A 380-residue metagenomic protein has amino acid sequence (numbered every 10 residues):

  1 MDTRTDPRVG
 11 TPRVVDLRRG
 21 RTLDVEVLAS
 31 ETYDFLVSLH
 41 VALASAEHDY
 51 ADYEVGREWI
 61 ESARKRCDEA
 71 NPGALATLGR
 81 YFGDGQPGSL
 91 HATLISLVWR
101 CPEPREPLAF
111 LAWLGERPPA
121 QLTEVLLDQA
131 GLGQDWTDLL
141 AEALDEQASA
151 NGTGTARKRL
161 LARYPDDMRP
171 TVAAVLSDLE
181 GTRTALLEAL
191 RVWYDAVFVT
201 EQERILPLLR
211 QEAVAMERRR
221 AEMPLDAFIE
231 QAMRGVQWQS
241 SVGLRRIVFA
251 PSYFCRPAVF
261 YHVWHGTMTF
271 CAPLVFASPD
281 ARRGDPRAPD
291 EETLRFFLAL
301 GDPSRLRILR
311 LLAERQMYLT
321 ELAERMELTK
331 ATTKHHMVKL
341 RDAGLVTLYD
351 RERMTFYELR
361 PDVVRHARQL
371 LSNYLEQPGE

Functional and structural regions predicted by a protein language model:
D2-S241, M268: N-terminal, charged low-complexity regulatory/assembly segments
Y50, R287, E358: Charge-dense, low-complexity intrinsically disordered segments
I60, R305-L306, V364: Short functional linear motifs
E61, K65, E324, Q369: Replace "anionic and nucleotidyl ligands
N71-A74, P257, R365-A367: Short amphipathic alpha-helical segments with coiled-coil-like heptad repeat character
R220-M233, Q237-T347, R351-R353, E376-E380: Extended mid-to-C-terminal alpha-helical interaction segments
F356-E380: Conserved segment of winged-helix/HTH DNA-binding domains
